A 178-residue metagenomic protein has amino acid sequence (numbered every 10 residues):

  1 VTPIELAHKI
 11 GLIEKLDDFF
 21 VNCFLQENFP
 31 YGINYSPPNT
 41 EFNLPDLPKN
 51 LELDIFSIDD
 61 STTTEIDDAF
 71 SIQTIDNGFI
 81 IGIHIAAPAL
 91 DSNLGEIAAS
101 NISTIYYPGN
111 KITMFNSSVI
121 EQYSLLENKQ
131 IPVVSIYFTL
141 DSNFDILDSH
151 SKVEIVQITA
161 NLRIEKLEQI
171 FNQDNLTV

Functional and structural regions predicted by a protein language model:
V1-G82, A89-I131, E168-Q169: Charge-lined substrate channels and their catalytic hotspots, especially those that engage the 3′ end of RNA
I83-I85, I136: Conserved beta-strand-loop-short alpha-helix elements that form and flank the Mn2+/Mg2+-coordinating active site
I102-V178: Conserved catalytic alpha/beta cores of large enzymes that bind or transform nucleotide phosphates and polynucleotides
